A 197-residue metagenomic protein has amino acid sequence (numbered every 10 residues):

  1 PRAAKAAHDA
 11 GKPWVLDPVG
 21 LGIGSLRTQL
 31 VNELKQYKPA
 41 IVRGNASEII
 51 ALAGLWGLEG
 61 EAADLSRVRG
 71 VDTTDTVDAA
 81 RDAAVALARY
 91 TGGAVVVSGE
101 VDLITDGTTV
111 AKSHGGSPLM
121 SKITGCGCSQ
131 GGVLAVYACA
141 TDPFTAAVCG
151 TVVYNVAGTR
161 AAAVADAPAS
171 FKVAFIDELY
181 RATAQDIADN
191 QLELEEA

Functional and structural regions predicted by a protein language model:
A4-N45: Glycine/small-residue-rich loop that forms an oxyanion/phosphate-binding "nest" at active or ligand-binding sites
G20-G24, L103, M120: Short, small-residue-enriched loops and turns at beta-alpha junctions that line or gate enzyme active sites
T28-V110: Conserved phosphate/ATP/ADP-binding segment of small-molecule kinases
A51, K122-V152: Short, small-residue alpha-helix embedded
A83-A88, P143-G158, F175-I176: Short, well-structured alpha-helical segments that form the helix of a local strand-helix-strand
T105-G115, V153-D166: Glycine-rich phosphate/pyrophosphate-binding loop at beta-loop-alpha junctions
S113-T124: Short pre-catalytic strand/loop immediately N-terminal to key active-site residues, enriched for Gly-Thr
V156-A197: Charged C-terminal helix
